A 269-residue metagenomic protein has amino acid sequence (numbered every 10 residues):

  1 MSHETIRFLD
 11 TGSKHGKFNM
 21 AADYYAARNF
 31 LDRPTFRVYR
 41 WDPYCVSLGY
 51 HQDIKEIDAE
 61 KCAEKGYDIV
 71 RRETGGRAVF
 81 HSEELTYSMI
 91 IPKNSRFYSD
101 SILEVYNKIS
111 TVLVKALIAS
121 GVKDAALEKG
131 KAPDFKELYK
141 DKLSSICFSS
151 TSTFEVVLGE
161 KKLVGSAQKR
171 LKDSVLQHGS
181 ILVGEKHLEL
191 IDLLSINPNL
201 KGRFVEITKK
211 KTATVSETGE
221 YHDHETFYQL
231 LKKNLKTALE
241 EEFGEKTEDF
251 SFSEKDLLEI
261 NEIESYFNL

Functional and structural regions predicted by a protein language model:
M1-E64, D68-R72, S88-I90, K140-C147 (+2 more regions): Active-site loop/lid in soluble adenylation, ligation, and acyl-transfer enzymes
T11-G12, H51, E83, G130 (+1 more regions): Fold-independent oxyanion-binding glycine-rich loops and adjacent beta-strand/coil segments at enzyme active sites
W41-P43, S82-E84, T151, L176: Short, solvent-exposed loop/turn segments at the edges of secondary structure
H51, I90-N94, L182-G184: Solvent-exposed residues in well-ordered beta-strands and their adjoining turns, especially edge/terminal strands
D53, V79-F80, K169, L188: Short, electropositive, low-hydrophobicity segments enriched in small/polar residues
F80-K93: DPxDG-like acidic metal-binding loop motif
F97-I109, L113-L231, L235: Catalytic beta-strand/loop module used to bind and position nucleotide/cofactor moieties in cofactor-attachment
